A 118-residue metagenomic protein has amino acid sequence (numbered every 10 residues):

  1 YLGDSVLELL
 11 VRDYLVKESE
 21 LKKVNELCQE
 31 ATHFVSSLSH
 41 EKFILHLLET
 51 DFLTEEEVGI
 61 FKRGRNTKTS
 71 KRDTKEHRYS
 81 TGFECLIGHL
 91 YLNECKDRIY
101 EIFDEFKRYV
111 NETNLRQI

Functional and structural regions predicted by a protein language model:
Y1-I118: Double-stranded RNA-binding/processing signature
